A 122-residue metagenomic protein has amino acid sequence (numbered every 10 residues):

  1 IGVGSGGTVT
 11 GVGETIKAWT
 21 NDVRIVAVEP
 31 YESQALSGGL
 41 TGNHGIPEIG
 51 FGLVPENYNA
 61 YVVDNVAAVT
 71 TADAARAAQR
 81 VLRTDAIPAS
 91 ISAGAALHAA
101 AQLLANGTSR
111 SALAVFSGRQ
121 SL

Functional and structural regions predicted by a protein language model:
I1-G4, A27-E29, L113-G118: Short beta-strand segments
G2-G13, S92-A100: Short glycine/serine/threonine-rich phosphate/pyrophosphate-binding segments that cradle anionic phosphate groups
G6, I25, E56, S121-L122: Generic detector of bulky aromatic hydrophobic side chains
G7, S33, A74, Q120-S121: Surface-exposed, flexible loop/turn segments at secondary-structure boundaries
K17-I91: Active-site/ligand-binding loops adjacent to catalytic centers
A74-R76, V81, L97-N106: A short, acidic, amphipathic alpha-helical segment used as a generic capping/interface helix at domain edges
A101-L122: Phosphate-binding loop/pocket of nucleotide- and phosphate-handling active sites
